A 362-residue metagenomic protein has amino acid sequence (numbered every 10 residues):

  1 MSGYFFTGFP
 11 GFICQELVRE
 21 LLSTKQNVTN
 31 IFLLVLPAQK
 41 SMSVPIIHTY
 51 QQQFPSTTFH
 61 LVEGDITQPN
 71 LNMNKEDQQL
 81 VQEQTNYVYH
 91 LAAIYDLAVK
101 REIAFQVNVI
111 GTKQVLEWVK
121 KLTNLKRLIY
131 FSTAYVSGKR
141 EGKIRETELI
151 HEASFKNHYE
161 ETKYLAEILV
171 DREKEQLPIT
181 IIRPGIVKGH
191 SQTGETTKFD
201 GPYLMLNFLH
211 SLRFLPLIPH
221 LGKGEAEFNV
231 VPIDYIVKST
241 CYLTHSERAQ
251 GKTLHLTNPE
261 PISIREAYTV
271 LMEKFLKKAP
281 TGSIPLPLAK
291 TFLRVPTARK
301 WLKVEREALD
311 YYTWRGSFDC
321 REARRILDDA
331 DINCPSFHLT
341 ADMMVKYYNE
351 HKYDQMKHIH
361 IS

Functional and structural regions predicted by a protein language model:
S2-N27: N-terminal Rossmann NAD(P)H-binding glycine-rich loop of SDR-like oxidoreductase domains
F12, V28, D319-S362: Amphipathic terminal alpha-helices
F59-I110, K120: NAD(P)H-binding glycine-rich loop region in Rossmannoid oxidoreductase-like domains and their noncatalytic homologs
H90, A98, E102-I103, I110-H158 (+1 more regions): Conserved Rossmann-fold NAD(P)-dependent oxidoreductase catalytic core, especially the SDR/UDP-sugar
S154-G185: Active-site Tyr-X1-5-Lys
H190-Y203, L243-L254: Glycine/proline-rich active-site loop of Rossmann-fold NAD(P)-dependent oxidoreductases
T193, L204-Y235, S239-L243: A conserved pocket-lining segment of Rossmann-fold NAD(P)-dependent short-chain dehydrogenase/reductase
Y242-E305, R325, Y348, K352 (+1 more regions): Mid/C-terminal beta-alpha module of Rossmann-like enzyme folds, strongest in SDR-family dehydrogenases/epimerases
